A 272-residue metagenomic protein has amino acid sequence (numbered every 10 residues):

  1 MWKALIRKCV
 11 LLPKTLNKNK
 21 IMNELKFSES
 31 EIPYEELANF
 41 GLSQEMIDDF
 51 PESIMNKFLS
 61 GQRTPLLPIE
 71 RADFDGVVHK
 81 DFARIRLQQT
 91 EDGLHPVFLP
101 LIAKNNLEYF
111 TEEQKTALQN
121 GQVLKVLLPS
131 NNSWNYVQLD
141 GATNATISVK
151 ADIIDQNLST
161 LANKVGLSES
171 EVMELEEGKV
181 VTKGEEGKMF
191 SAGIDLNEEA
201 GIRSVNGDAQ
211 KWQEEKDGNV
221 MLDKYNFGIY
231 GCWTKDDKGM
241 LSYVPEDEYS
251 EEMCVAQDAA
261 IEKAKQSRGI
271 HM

Functional and structural regions predicted by a protein language model:
M1-D75, F190: Terminal low-complexity "docking" segments
W2-L5, E36-Q44, S133-M272: A eukaryote-biased signal for long
R7, R63, R71, R84-R86 (+2 more regions): Arginine residue identity/basic-tract feature
G41-R71, P100-P129, K164-L175: Short, flexible domain-boundary/linker segments around small modular repeats
L66-P68, H79-R86, T90-Y109, N120 (+1 more regions): Beta-strand-dominated lipid-handling architectures at cellular/organellar boundaries
A72-F74, T90, L101, N131 (+1 more regions): Generic structural motif
V78-A83, N131-N135: Short, surface-exposed coil-to-beta transition loops
